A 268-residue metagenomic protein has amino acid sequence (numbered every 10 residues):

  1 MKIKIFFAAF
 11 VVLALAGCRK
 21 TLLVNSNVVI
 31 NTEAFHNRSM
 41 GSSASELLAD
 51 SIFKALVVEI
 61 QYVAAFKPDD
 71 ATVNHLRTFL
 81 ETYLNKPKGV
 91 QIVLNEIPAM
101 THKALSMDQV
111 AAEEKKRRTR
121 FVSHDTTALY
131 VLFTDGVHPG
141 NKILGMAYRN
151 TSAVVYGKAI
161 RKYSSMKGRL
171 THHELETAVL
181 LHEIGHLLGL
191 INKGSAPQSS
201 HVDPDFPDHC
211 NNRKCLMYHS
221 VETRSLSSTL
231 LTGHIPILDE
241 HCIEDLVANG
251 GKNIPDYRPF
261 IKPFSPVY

Functional and structural regions predicted by a protein language model:
M1-I5, R19: Positively charged n-region of N-terminal signal peptides that target proteins for export
I5-V11: Sec-dependent signal peptide hydrophobic core
A14-G17: C-terminal motif of bacterial Sec signal peptides marking the signal peptidase cleavage site
R19-L129, F133-V137, Y257-V267: Propeptide-to-catalytic entry region of secreted or membrane-anchored zinc metalloproteases
I52, D125, R149, C210-N211: A short, structural micro-pattern
S123-Q198: Active-site-proximal segment of zinc-dependent metalloprotease catalytic domains
K167-D245: The catalytic-center signature of Zn2+-dependent metalloproteases
C242-Y268: Short, low-complexity, Pro/Ser/Thr/Gly-rich segments in the mature regions of secreted, periplasmic
